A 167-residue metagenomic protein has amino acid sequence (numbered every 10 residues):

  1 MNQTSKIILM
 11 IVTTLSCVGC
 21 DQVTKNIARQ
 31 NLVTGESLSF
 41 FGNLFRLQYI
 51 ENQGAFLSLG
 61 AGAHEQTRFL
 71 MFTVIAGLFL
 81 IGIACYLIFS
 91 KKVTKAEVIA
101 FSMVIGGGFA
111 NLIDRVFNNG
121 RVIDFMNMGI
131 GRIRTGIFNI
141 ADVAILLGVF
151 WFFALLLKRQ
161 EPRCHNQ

Functional and structural regions predicted by a protein language model:
M1-Q167: Alpha-helical transmembrane bundles and membrane-interface segments of multipass inner-membrane proteins
